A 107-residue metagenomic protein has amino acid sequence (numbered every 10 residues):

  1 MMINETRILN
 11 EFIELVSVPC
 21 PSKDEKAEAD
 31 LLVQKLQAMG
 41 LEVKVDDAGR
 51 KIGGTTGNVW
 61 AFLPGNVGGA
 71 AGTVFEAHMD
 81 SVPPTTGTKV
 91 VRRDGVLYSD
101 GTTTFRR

Functional and structural regions predicted by a protein language model:
M1-K26: N-terminal capping segment at the start of a domain
M1-M2, D46-A48, F75-A77, P84: Intrinsically disordered, low-complexity segments enriched in polar/charged residues with Gly/Pro, especially when
E5, E11, E28, K35 (+2 more regions): Functionally constrained cores in energy, signaling, and assembly domains
C20-G69: A non-catalytic alpha/beta surface segment that caps or lines the substrate-entry region of metallo-dependent hydrolase
K35, T55, F62, G69-R107: Active-site metal-coordination/substrate-binding segment of hydrolases, especially metallo-dependent peptidases
